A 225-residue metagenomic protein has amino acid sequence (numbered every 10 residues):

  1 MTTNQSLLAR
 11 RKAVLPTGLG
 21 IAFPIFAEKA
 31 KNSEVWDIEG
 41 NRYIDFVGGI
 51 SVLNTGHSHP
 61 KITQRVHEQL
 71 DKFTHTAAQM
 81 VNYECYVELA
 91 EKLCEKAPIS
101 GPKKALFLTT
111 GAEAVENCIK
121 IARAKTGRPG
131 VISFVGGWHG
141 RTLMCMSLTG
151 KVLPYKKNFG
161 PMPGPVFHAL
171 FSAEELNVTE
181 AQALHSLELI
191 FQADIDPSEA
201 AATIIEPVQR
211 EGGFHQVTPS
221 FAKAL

Functional and structural regions predicted by a protein language model:
M1-K31, Y86, A183: Active-site-adjacent loop/helix segments that line or gate small-molecule/cofactor pockets in enzymes
N4, N32, H59, N82-Y86 (+6 more regions): Generic structural signal for well-ordered, non-membrane alpha-helical segments in soluble metabolic enzymes
P24-V47: Active-site and channel-lining beta-strand-loop segments that bind or position nucleotide-derived/phosphorylated
R42-I132: Glycine-rich loop-to-alpha-helix module at the N-terminal edge of alpha/beta enzyme cores
I44-V47, A169-L170, A201-V208: Short beta-strands and strand-loop turn motifs
V52-N54, N82, E175-N177, R210-G212: Short, small-residue-enriched loops and turns at beta-alpha junctions that line or gate enzyme active sites
E91-A202: PLP-dependent aspartate aminotransferase-fold enzymes
V208-L225: Active-site core of PLP-dependent enzymes with the aminotransferase class I/II
